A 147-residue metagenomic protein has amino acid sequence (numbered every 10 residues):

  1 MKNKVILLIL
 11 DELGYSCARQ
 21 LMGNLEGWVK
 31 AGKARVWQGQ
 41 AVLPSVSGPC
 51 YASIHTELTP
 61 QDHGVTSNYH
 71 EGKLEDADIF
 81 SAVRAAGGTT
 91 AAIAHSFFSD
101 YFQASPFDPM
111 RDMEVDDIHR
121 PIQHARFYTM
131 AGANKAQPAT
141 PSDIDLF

Functional and structural regions predicted by a protein language model:
K2-K4, Y15-F147: Active-site-proximal alpha/beta segments of enzymes that process anionic O-linked groups
L7-L10: Short hydrophobic beta-strand that contains or immediately precedes a catalytic carboxylate
